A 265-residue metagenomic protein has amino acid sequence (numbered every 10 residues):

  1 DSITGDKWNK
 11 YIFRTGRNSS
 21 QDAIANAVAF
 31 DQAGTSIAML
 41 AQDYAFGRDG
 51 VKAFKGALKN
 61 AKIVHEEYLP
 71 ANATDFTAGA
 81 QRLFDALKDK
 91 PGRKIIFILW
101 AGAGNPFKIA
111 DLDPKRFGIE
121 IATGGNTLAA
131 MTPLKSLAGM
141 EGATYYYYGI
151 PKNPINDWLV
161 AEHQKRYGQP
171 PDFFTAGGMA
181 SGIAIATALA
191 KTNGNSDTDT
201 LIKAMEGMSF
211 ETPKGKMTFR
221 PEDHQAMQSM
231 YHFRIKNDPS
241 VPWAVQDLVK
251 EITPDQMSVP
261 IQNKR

Functional and structural regions predicted by a protein language model:
D1-A71, G118-G142: Extracytoplasmic ligand/sensor domains, especially the bilobed periplasmic-binding protein
N9, F107-M179, A190-S196, Q246-K264: Extracellular/periplasmic periplasmic-binding protein-like sensory domains
S20-A25, L69-D85, I155: Structural motif
D31-S36, K55-N60, D85-K88, D111-P114 (+3 more regions): Sec-exported extracytoplasmic/periplasmic mature domains
A38-A41, K88-G102, G118-G124, F174-T175: Periplasmic-binding protein-like
M39-Q42, P170-A176, S196-T200, K216-T218: Surface-exposed patches in mature extracellular/periplasmic domains of secreted proteins
Q81, K90-K115, S181: Hydrophobic alpha-helical
E206-S209, P213-R265: Solvent-exposed, acidic/polar segments of extracytosolic/periplasmic ligand-binding ectodomains
